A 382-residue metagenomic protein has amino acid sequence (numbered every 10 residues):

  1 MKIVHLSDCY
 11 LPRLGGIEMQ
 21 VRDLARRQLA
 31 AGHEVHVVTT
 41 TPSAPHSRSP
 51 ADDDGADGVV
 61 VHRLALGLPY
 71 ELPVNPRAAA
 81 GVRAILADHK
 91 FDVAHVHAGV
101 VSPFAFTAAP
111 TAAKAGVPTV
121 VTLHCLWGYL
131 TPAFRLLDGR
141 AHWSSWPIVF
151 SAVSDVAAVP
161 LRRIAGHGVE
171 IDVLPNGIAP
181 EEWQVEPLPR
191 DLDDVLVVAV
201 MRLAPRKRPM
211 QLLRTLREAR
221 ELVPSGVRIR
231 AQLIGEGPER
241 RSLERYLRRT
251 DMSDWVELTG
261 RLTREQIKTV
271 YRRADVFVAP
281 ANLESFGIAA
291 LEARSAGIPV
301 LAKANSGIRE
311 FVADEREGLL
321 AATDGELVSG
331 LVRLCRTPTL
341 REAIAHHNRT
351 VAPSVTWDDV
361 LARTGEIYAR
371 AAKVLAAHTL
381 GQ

Functional and structural regions predicted by a protein language model:
V156, G177: Carbohydrate-associated surface elements
P189-R217, Q232: Conserved donor-binding/catalytic core segment of Leloir-type glycosyltransferases
E244-L262: Nucleotide-activated donor-binding/catalytic signature segment of Leloir-type glycosyltransferases, i.e., the conserved
R261-L262, T269-A274: Short alpha-helical donor nucleotide-sugar binding micro-motif in glycosyltransferases
N282: Aromatic "clamp/platform" in nucleotide-sugar-dependent glycosyltransferases that forms part of the donor/acceptor
P299-A302: Short hydrophobic beta-strand element within catalytic cores of glycosyltransferases and related nucleotide-activated
D314-G325, R333-P338: Conserved acidic donor-binding segment of nucleotide-sugar-dependent glycosyltransferases
L340-S354, R363-E366: A short, well-ordered alpha-helix in the C-terminal region of glycosyltransferases
